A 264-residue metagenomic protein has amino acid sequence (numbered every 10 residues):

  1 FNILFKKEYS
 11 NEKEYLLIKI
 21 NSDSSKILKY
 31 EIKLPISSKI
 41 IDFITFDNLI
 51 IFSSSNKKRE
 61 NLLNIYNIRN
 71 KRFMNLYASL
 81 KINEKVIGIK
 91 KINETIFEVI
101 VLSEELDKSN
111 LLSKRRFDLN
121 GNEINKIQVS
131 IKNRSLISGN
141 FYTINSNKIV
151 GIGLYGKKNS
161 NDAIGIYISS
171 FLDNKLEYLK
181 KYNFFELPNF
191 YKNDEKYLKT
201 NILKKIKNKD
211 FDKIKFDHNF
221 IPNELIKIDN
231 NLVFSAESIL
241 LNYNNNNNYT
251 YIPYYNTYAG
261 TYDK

Functional and structural regions predicted by a protein language model:
F1-S10, D42-K57, N64, E94-D107 (+5 more regions): Short beta-strand elements that form the blades of beta-propeller/WD-repeat-like and other beta-sheet-rich scaffold
E14-S24, L63-N70, N110-N122, A163-L176 (+1 more regions): Beta-propeller blade signature
I27, F73-L76, G121-V129: Blade-edge beta-strand/turn elements of extracellular beta-propeller and related beta-sheet repeat scaffolds
I32-L34, A78-K81, Q128-N133, Y178-K215 (+1 more regions): Surface-exposed loop and turn segments in beta-propeller and other repeat-based domains that flank or scaffold
L34-T45, I82-I92, N133-T143: Repeated scaffold domains used in trafficking and secretory/extracellular systems, primarily beta-propellers
I89, L111-R115, F171, L176-F190 (+2 more regions): Karyopherin-beta/Importin-beta family HEAT-repeat alpha-solenoid scaffold
I137-F141, K199-N230: Signature of short aromatic-glycine-proline-rich micro-motifs recurring in repeat-based ectodomains
S238-K264: Glycine- and small hydrophobic-rich membrane-insertion segments that are intrinsically disordered in solution
